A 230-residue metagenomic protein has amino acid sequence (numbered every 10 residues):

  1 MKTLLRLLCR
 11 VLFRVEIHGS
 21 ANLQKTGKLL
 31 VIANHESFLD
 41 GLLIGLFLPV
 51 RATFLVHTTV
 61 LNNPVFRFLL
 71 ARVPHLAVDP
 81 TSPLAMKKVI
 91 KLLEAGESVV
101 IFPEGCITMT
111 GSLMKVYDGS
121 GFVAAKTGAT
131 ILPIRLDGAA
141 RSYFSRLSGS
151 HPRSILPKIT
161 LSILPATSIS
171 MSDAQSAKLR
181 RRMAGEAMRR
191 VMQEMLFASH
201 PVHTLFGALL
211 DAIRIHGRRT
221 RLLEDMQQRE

Functional and structural regions predicted by a protein language model:
M1-F13, R67, A71, G207: Short hydrophobic helices that act as membrane-entry/anchoring signals
T3-H35: Helix-to-loop junction immediately C-terminal to a conserved catalytic motif
L4-R6, A71-A77, P103-I107: Short, basic, glycine/proline-bearing loop/turn elements
L7-F13, V31-I32, H75-P80, T110 (+1 more regions): Short, flexible loop segments at the rims of nucleotide/cofactor-binding pockets, characterized by
L12, G27, P49-R51, P74 (+3 more regions): Residue-level detector of structured alpha->beta connecting loops
K25-T81, K88: Catalytic core of membrane glycerolipid acyltransferases/transacylases, capturing the structured, soluble-facing
L84-L222: Non-catalytic C-terminal accessory region of glycerolipid acyltransferases and related lyso-lipid remodeling enzymes
R218, Q228-E230: ANL superfamily AMP-binding
